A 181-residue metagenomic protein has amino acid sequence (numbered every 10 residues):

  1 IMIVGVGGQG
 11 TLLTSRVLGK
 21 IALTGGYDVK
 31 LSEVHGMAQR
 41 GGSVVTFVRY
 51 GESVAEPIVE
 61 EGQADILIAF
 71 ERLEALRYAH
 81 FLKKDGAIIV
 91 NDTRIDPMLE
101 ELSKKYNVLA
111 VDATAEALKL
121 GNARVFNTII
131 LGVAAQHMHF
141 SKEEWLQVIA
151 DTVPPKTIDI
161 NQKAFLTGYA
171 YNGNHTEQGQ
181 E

Functional and structural regions predicted by a protein language model:
I1-E181: Active-site cofactor/cluster-binding pocket
